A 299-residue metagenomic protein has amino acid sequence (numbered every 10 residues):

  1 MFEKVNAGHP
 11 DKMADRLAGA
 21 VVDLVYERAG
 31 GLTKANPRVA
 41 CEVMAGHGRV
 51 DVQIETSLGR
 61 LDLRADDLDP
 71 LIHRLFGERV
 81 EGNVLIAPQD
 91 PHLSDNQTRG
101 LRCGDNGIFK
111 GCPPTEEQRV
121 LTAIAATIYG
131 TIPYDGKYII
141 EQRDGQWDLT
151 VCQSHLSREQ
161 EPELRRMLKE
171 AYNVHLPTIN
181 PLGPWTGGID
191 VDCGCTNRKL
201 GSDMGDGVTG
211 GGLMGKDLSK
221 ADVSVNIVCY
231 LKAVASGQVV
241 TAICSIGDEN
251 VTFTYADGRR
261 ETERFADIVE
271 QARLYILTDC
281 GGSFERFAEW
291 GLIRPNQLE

Functional and structural regions predicted by a protein language model:
M1-R38: N-terminal, positively charged regions that mediate nucleic acid binding
V5-H9, K110-P114, L156-E159, G211-S224: Short histidine-centered catalytic/ligand-binding loop motif
H9-M13, A20, S94-D105, W185-G211 (+1 more regions): Conserved phosphate/anionic-ligand binding catalytic regions in large, soluble enzymes, centered on
L17-V25, A29, A65-E78, L164-Y172 (+1 more regions): Short, non-transmembrane amphipathic alpha-helical segments
V39, V43-G48, L58-R60, P70-V191 (+2 more regions): Glycine-rich, mobile lid/loop segments that gate access to catalytic sites or pores
G59-L63, P184-L200, C244-D267: Short glycine/threonine-rich loop-to-helix capping motif typified by GTGT followed within a few residues by an Asp-Pro
L200-V239: C-terminal catalytic subdomain
G237-E299: Internal helix-turn-beta structural module
